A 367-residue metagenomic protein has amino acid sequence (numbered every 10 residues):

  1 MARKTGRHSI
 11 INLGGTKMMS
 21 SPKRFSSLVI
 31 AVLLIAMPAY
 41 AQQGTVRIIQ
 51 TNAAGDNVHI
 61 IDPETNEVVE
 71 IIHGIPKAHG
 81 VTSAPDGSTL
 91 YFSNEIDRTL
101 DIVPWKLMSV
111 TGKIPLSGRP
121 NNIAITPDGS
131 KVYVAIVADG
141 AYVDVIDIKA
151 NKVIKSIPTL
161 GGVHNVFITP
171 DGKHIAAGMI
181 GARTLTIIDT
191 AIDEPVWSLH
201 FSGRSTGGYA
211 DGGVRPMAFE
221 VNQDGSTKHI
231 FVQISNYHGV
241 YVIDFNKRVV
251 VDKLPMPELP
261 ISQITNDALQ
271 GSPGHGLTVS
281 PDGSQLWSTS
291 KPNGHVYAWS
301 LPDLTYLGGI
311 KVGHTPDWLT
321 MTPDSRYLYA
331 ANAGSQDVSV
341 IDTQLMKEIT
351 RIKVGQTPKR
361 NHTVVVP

Functional and structural regions predicted by a protein language model:
R3-M18: Short, Lys/Arg-enriched N-terminal segments with co-localized hydrophobic residues within the first ~10-30 amino acids
G6-R7, L28, V240, L286: A residue-level detector for conformationally permissive "hinge/kink" positions
S9-I10, V29, L34: Generic short N-terminal amphipathic or hydrophobic helices
K17-L28: Bacterial N-terminal signal peptides that target proteins for export
P22, L34, P38-P367: Predominantly soluble domains enriched in secretory-pathway, periplasmic, or organellar proteins
L28-V29, A39: Cleavable N-terminal signal peptides
